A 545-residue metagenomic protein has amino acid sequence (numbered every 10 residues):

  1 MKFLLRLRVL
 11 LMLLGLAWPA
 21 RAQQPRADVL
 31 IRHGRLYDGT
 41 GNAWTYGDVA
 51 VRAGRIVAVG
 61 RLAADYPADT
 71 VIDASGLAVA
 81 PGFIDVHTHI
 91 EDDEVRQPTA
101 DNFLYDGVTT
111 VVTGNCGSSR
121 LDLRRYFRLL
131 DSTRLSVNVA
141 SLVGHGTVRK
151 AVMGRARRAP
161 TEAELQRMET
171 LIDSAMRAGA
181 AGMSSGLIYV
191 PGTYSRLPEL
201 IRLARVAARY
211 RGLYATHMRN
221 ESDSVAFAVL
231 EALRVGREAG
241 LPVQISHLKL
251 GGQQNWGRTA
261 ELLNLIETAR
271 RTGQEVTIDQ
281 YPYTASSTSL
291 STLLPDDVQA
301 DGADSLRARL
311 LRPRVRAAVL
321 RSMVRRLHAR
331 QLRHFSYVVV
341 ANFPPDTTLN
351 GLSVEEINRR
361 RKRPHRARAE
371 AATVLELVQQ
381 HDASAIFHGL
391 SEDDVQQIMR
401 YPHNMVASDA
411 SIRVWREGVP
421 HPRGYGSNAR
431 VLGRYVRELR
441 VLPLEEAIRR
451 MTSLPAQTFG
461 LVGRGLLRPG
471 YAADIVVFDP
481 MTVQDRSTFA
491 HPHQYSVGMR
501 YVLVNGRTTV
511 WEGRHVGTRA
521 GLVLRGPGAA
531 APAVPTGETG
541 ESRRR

Functional and structural regions predicted by a protein language model:
L11-R21: Hydrophobic h-region of N-terminal signal peptides that target proteins for export in Gram-negative bacteria
Q24-L30, L36-G82: Histidine-rich, glycine-flanked metal-binding segment
G34, L306, Q397-H403, D409 (+1 more regions): C-terminal cap of metal-dependent C-N hydrolases
G34, V49, G54, G76 (+13 more regions): Divalent metal-coordination and catalytic microenvironments
L36-D48, D382-V395, L439-I448, A456-H493: Acidic, glycine-enriched loop/beta-strand segments at the rims of small-molecule binding/catalytic pockets
A74-V79, F83-T88, V95-S185, A204-R211 (+2 more regions): Divalent-metal coordination cores built from histidine and acidic residues
L142-V143, T147, A151, R155-E162 (+6 more regions): Active-site neighborhoods of metal-dependent hydrolases
S174-A232: Divalent metal-binding pocket/active-site signature
